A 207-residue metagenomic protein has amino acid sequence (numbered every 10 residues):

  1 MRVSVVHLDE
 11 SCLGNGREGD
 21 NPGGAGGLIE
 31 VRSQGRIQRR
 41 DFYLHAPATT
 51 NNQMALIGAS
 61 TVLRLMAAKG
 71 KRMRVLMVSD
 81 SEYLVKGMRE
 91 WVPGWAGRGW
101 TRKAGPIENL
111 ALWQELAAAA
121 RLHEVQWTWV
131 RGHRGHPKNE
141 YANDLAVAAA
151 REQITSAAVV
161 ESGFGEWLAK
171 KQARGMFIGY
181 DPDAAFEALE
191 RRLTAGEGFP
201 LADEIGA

Functional and structural regions predicted by a protein language model:
M1-Q53, R64-L65, K69, D183-G206: RNase H-like nuclease fold core
E10-E18, P22, S60-E140: RNase H catalytic domain
L28, A59-L63, N143, V147: Residues within alpha-helical segments
R39-A46, L65, L110-A118, E161-A169: Low-complexity, flexible helical/coil segments
E115, A119, L145-A149, K171 (+1 more regions): Residues that form generic nucleotide/phosphate-binding pockets
P137-E152: Short, electropositive alpha-helical surface patch
R151-A207: Acidic two-metal-ion nuclease catalytic site recognized across multiple nuclease folds, prominently DnaQ/RNase D-T
